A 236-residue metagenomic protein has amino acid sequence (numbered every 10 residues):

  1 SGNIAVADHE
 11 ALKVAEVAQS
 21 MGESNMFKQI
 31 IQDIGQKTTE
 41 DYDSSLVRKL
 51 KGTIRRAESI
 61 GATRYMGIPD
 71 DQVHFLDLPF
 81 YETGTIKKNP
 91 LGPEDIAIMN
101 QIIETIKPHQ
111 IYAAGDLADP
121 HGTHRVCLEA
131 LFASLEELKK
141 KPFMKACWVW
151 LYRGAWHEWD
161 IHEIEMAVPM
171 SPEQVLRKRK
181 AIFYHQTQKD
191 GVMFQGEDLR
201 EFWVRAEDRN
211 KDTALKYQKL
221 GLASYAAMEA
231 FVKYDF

Functional and structural regions predicted by a protein language model:
S1-K145, F183-Y184, D198-R205, D212-K219 (+1 more regions): Active-site beta-strand->loop->alpha-helix modules in alpha/beta enzyme cores, enriched in Gly/His/Asp(Glu)
V73-F75, V149-L151, A167: Conserved beta-strand scaffold positions in the cores of enzyme catalytic domains, especially in NTP/NDP-utilizing
D77-P79, R153-A155, S171: Residues at the C-termini of beta-strands that transition into short coil/loop
E136-I164: Short, flexible loop segments at boundaries between secondary-structure elements
E158-K216: A conserved mid-domain beta-alpha-beta active-site/ligand-binding segment of alpha/beta enzyme cores
Y234-F236: C-terminal accessory region of SF2 helicases/translocases
